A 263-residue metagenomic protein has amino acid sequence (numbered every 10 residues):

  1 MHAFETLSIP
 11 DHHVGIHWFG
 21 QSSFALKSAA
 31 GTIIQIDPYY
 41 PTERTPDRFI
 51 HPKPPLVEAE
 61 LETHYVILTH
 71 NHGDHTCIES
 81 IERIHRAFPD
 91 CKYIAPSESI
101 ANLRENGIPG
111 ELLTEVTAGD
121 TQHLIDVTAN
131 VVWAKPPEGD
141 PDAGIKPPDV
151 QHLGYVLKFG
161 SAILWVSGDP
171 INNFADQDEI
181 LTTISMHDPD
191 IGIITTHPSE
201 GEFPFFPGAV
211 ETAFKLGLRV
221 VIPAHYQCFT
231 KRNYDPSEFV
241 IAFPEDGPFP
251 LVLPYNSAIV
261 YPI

Functional and structural regions predicted by a protein language model:
M1-Q35, Y40-R44, E238, A242-E245: Zn-dependent metallo-beta-lactamase
F4, A25-I67, E79-R83, E138-P141 (+1 more regions): Pre-active-site segment of Zn-dependent metallo-hydrolases
I9-V14, S28-I34, T121-N130, K158-L164 (+1 more regions): Beta-strand-turn-beta hairpins that frame and shape the catalytic cleft of phosphate-ester-processing enzymes
Q35-D37, E62-D74, I94-P96, W165-P170 (+3 more regions): Active-site neighborhood of phospho(di)ester-bond hydrolases with catalytic His/Asp-centered motifs
T42-E43, H72-T76, I100-L103, D120-H123 (+5 more regions): Active-site environment of divalent metal-dependent phosphoester hydrolases
P54-T121: Active-site HxH/HxHxD metal-binding segment of metal-dependent hydrolases
G107-H123, F206-I263: Binuclear metal-ion centers of metallo-dependent hydrolases, dominated by the metallo-beta-lactamase
G139-F214: Active-site-proximal loop/helix segments of hydrolase catalytic cores
